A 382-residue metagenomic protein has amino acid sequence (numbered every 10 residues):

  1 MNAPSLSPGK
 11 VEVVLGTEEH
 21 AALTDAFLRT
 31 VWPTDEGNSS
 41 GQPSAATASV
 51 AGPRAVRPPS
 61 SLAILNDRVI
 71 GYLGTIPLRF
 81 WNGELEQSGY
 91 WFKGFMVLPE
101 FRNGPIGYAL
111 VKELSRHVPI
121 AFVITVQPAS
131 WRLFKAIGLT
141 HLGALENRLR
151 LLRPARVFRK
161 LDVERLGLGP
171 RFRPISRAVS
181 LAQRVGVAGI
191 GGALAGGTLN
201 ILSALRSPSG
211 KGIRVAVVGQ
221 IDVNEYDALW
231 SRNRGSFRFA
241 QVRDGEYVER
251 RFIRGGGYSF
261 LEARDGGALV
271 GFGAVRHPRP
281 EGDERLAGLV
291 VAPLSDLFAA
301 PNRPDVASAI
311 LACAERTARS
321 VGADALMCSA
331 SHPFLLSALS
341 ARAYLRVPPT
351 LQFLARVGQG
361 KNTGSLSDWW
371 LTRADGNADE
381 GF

Functional and structural regions predicted by a protein language model:
N2-P4, A121-A204, R251, S259 (+2 more regions): Active-site/acyl-donor-binding loops of N-acyltransferases
L6-P8, S115-R116: Short glycine-enriched loop/turn motifs at secondary-structure junctions
P8-F95, P99, S209-A299: A conserved beta-strand-loop-helix scaffold within acyl/acetyltransferase catalytic domains
E84-L85, N103-P105, K135: Short, conserved acidic/polar surface loops in the N-terminal third of protein domains
W91, H117, V321-G322: Short loop/turn motifs at secondary-structure junctions
V97-H117, V123, P304-R316: Conserved acetyl-CoA-binding loop-helix of GNAT-fold acetyltransferases
